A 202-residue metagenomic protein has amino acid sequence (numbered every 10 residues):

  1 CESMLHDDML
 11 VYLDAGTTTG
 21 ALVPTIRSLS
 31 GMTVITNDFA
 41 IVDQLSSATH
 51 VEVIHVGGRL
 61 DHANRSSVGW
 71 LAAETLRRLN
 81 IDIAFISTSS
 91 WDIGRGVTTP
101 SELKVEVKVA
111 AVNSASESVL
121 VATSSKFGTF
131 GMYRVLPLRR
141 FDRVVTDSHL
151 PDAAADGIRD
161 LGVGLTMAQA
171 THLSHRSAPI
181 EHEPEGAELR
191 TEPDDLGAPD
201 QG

Functional and structural regions predicted by a protein language model:
C1-G16, V23-L29, V34-I35, F39 (+2 more regions): HTH-adjacent hinge/linker in prokaryotic transcriptional regulators
E2, T19-G20, A73, V105: Short, well-ordered alpha-helical scaffold segments within catalytic/effector domains
F39-I180, G186-L189, G202: Conserved phosphate- and dinucleotide-binding cores of soluble alpha/beta proteins, encompassing both enzyme active
